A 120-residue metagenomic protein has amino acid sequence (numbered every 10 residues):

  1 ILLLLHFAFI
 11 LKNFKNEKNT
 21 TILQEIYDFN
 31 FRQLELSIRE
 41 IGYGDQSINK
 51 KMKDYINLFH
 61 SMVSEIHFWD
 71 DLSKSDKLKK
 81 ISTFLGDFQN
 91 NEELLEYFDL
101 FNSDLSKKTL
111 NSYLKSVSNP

Functional and structural regions predicted by a protein language model:
I1-L5, F9-P120: Surface/interface-facing alpha-helical segments and adjacent flexible terminal/loop regions used for partner/assembly
